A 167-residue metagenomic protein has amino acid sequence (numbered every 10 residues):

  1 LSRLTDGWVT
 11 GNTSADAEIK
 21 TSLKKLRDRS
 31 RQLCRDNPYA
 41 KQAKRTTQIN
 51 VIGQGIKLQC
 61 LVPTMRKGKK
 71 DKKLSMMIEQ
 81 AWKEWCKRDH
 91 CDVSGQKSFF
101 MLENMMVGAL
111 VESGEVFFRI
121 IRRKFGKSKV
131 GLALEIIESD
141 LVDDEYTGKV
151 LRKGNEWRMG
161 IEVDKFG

Functional and structural regions predicted by a protein language model:
L1-G68: N-terminal-proximal low-complexity accessory segments that begin disordered and transition into the first
P38-G167: Structured, mid-chain assembly/scaffold modules that mediate subunit interfaces within large macromolecular complexes
